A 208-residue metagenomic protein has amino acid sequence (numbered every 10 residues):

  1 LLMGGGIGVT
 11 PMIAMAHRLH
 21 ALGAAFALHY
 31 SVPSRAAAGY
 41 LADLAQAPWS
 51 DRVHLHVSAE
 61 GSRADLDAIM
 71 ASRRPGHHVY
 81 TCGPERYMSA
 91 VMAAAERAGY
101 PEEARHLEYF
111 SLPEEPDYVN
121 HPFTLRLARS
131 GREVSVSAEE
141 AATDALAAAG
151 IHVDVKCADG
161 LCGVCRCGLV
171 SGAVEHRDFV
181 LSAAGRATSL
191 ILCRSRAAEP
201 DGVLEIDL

Functional and structural regions predicted by a protein language model:
L1-G131, S135-A138: FNR/FR-type flavoprotein reductase catalytic core
P11, A147, I151-E175, R186-E199: Local cysteine-cluster metal-coordination motifs and their immediate loop/turn environment, predominantly Fe-S cluster
S58, S195, L208: Active-site donor-binding loop signature of nucleotide-sugar glycosyltransferases
E102, A198, E205-L208: Iron-sulfur (Fe-S) cluster-binding modules
T124-A149, R166-E175: Short, charged low-complexity linear segments at domain edges
S137-T143, V180-A183, R196-A198: A short, sequence-level motif marking secondary-structure junctions
R177-G185, L208: Short cysteine/histidine-rich metal-coordination sites, predominantly Zn2+-binding motifs
